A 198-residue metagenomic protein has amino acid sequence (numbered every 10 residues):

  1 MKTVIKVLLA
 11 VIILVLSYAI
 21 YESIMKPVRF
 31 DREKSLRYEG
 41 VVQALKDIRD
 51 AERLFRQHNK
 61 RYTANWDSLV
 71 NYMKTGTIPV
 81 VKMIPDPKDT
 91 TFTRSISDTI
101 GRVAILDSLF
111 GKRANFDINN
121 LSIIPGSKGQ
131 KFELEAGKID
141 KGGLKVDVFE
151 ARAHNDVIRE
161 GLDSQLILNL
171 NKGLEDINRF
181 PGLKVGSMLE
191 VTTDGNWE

Functional and structural regions predicted by a protein language model:
K2, V7, K26, D31-R32 (+1 more regions): N-terminal alpha-helical membrane-insertion module
K2-E22: Hydrophobic membrane-insertion alpha-helices, especially the h-region of bacterial N-terminal signal peptides
K6, A19, F55-R56, Y62: Broad hydrophobic/π-residue packing in well-ordered secondary structure
A19-G40: Amphipathic alpha-helical segments typified by the pilin-like N-terminal helix that continues immediately C-terminal
Y38-N59: N-terminal alpha-helical signal peptides/signal-anchor transmembrane segments
Q57-E198: Low-complexity, acidic interaction segments enriched in glycine
